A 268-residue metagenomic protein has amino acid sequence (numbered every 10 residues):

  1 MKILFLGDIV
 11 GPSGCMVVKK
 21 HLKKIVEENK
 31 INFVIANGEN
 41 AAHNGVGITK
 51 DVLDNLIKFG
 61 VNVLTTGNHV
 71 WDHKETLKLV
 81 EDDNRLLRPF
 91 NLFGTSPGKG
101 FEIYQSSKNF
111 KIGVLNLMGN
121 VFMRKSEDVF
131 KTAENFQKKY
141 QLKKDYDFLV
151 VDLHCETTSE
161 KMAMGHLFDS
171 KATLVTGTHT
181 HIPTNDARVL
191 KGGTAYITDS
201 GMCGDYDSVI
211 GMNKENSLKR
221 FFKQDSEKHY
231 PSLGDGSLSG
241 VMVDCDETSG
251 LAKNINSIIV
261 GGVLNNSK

Functional and structural regions predicted by a protein language model:
M1-K268: Acidic, metal/ion-coordinating pockets
